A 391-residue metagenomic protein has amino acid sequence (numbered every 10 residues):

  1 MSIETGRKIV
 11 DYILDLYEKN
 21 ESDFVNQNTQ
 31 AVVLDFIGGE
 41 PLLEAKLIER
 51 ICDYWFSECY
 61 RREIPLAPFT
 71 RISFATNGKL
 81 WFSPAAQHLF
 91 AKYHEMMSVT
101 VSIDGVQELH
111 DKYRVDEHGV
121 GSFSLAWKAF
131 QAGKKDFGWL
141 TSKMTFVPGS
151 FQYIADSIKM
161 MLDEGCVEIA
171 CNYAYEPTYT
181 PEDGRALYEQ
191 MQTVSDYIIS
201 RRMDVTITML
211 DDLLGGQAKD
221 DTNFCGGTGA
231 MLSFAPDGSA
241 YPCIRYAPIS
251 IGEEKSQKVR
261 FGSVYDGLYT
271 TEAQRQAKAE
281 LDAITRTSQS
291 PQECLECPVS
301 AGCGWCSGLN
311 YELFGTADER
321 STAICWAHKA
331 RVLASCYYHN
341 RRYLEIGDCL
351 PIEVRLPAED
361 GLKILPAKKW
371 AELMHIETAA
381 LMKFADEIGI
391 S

Functional and structural regions predicted by a protein language model:
G6, V10, L14-I37, E44-E176: Radical SAM/AdoMet-radical enzyme domain recognition
Q152-D220: Long, K/E/R/D-enriched contiguous segments that form extended
E189-G216, Y246-E296: C-terminal accessory region of radical SAM enzymes
C225-G229: Short, small/polar residue-rich loop motifs at catalytic or cofactor-binding pockets
A235: Short, acidic, Ser/Thr-enriched surface-loop or helix-capping motifs
I251, S288-S391: Radical SAM enzyme core and accessory elements
